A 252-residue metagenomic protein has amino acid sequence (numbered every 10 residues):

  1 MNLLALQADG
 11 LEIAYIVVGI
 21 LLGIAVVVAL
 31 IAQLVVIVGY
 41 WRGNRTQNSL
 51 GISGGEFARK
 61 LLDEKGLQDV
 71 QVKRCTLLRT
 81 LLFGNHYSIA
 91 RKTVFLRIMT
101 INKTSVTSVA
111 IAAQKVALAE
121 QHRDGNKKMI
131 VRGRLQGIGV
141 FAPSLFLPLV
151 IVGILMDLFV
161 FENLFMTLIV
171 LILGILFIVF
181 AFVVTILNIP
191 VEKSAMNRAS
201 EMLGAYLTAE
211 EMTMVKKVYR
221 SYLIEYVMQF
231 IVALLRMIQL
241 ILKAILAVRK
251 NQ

Functional and structural regions predicted by a protein language model:
N2-Q7, L30-A142, V183-L235, Q239-Q252: Polar-ligand-bearing catalytic/cofactor-coordination segments of membrane-embedded or membrane-tethered inner-membrane
D9-I24, E162-L176: Hydrophobic alpha-helical transmembrane segments
L21-A25, A29, A181: Alpha-helical transmembrane segments of integral membrane proteins
I138-S194: Hydrophobic transmembrane alpha-helical segments that form the core helix bundle of multi-pass membrane enzymes
